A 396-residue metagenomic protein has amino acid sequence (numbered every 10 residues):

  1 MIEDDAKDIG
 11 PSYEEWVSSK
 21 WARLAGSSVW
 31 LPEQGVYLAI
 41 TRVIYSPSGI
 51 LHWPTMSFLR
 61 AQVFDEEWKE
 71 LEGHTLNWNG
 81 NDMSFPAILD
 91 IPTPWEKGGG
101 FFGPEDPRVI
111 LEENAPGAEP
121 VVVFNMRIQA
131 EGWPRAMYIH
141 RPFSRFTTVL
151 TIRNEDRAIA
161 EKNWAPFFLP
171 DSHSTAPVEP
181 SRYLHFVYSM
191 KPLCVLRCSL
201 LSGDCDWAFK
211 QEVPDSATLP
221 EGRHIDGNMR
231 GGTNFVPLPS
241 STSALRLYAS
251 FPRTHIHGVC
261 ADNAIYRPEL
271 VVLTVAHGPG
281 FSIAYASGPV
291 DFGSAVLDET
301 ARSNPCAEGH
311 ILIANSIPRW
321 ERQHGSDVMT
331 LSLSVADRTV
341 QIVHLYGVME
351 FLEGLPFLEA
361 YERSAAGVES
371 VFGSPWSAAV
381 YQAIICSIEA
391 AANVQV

Functional and structural regions predicted by a protein language model:
M1-V396: Beta-propeller domains
